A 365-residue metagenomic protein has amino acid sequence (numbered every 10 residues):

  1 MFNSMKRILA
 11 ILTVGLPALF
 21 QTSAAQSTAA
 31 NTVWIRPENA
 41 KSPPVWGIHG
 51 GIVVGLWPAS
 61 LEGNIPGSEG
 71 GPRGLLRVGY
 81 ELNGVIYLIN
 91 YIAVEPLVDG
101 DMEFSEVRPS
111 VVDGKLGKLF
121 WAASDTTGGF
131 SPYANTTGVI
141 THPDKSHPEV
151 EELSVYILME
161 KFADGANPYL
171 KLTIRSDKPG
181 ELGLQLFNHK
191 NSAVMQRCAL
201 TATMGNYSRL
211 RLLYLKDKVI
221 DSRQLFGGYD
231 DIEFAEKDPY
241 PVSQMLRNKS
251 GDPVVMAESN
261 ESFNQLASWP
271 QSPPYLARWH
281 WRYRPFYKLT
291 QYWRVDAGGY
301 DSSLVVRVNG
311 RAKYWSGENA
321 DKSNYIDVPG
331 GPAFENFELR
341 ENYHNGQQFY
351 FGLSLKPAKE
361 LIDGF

Functional and structural regions predicted by a protein language model:
M1-M5: N-terminal secretory signal peptides that target proteins for export/translocation
A10-A18: Bacterial N-terminal signal peptides
Q21-A25: Sec/Tat signal peptide C-region and signal peptidase I cleavage site
Q26-K118: Beta-strand-rich N-terminal accessory domains
S27-I52, W57-S60, Q244-F365: Beta-strand-rich recognition/accessory modules
S105-G117, A122, L225-Q271: Low-complexity, serine/threonine/proline-enriched polar segments
V112-G180, Q185-N191, M195: Extended, loop-rich substrate-binding clefts of extracytoplasmic carbohydrate-active enzymes
K171, D177-D238: Acidic (Asp/Glu-rich), glycine- and aromatic
